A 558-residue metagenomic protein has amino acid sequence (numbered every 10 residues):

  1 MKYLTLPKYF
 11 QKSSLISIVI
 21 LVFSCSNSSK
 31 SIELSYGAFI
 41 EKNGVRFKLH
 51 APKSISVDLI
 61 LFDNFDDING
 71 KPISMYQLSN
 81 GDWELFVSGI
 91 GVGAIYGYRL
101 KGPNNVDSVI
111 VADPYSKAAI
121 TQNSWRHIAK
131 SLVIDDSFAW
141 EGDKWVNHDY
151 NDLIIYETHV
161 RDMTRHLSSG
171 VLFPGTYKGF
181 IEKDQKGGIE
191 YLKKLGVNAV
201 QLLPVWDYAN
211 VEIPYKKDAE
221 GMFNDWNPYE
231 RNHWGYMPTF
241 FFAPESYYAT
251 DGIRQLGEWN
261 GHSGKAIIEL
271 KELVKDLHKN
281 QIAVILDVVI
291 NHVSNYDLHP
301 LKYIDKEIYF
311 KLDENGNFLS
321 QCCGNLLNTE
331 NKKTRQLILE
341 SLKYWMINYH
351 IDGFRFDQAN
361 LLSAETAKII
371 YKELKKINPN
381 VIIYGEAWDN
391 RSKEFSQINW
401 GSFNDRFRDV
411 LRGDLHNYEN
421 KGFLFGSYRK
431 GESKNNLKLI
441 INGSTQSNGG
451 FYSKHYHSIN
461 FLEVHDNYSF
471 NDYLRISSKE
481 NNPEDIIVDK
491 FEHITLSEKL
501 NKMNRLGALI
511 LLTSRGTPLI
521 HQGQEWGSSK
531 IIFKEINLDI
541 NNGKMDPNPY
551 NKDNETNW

Functional and structural regions predicted by a protein language model:
F23-S24: C-terminal motif of bacterial Sec signal peptides marking the signal peptidase cleavage site
N27-K42, L78-E157, D162-G179: The feature marks proteins involved in alpha-glucan
N43-F47: Structural beta-strand segments of beta-rich domains
L49, Y98, T158, L202 (+8 more regions): Conserved, mostly hydrophobic/aromatic
H50-S56: Short proline/glycine-enriched turn/loop motifs at strand-loop junctions of beta-rich domains
I73-Q77, Y215, Y236, S341 (+5 more regions): Active-site-proximal helices and loops of the catalytic beta/alpha 8
R161-Y349, A359-L362, T366-N378, I382: Substrate-binding/active-site clefts of carbohydrate-active enzymes
Y456-W558: Loop/helix patches that line or flank the sugar-binding groove of alpha-linked glycan CAZymes
